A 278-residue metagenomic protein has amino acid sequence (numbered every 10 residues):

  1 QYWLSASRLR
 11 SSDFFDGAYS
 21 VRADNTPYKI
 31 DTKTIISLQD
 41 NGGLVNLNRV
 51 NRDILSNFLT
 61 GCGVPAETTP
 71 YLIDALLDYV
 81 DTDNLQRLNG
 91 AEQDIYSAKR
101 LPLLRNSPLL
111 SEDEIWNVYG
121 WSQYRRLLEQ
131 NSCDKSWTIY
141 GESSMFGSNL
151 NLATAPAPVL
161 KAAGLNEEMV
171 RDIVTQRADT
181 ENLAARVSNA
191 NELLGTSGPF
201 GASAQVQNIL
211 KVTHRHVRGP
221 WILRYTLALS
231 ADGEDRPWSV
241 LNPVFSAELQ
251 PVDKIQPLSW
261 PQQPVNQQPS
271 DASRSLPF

Functional and structural regions predicted by a protein language model:
Q1-F278: Compositionally biased linear targeting/interaction segments
